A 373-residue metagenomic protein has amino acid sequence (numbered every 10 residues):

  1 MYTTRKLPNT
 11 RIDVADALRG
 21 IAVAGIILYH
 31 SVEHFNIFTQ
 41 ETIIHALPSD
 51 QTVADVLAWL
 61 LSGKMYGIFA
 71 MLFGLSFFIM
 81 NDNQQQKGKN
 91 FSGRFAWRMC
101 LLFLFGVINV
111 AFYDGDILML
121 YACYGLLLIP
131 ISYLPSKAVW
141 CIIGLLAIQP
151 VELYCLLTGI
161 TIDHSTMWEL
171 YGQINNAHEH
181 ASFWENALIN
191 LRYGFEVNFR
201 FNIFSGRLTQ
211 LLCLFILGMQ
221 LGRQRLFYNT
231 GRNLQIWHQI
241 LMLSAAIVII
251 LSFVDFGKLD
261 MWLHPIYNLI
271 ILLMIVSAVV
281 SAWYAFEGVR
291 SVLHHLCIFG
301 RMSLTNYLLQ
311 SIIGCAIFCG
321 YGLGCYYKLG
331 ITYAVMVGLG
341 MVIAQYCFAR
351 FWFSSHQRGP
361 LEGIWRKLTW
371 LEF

Functional and structural regions predicted by a protein language model:
Y2-F73: N-terminal signal-anchor module of multipass membrane proteins
N9-A24, L134-A147, Q235: Alpha-helical transmembrane segments and their helix-start/interface "positive-inside/aromatic belt" motifs in integral
T10-V23, W237-S244, F286-G314, I331-T332 (+1 more regions): Functional transmembrane helices that form membrane-embedded active or gating regions
A46-W59, F183-R200, V254: Juxtamembrane membrane-water interface segments that cap and precede transmembrane helices
G67-D82, L118-S132, G206-N229, Y267-G288: Specific transmembrane alpha-helix
K89-N90, L127-G144, M219-M242: Solvent-exposed interhelical
G144-M219: Long hydrophobic alpha-helical segments that form multi-pass transmembrane helix bundles in integral membrane proteins
D260-S355: Alpha-helical transmembrane segments of multi-pass integral membrane proteins
